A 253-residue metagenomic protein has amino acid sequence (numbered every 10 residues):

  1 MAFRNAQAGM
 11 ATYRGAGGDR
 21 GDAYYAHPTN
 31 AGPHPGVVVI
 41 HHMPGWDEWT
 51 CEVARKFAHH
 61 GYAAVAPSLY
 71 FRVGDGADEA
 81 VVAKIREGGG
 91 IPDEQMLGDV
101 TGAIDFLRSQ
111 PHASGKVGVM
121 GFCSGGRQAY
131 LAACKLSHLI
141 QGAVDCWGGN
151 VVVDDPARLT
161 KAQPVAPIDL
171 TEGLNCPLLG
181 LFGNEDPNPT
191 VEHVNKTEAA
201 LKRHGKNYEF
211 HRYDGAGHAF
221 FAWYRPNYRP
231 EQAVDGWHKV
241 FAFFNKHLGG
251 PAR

Functional and structural regions predicted by a protein language model:
M1-R253: N-terminal cap/leader regions of alpha/beta-hydrolase-fold enzymes, predominantly small-molecule hydrolases
